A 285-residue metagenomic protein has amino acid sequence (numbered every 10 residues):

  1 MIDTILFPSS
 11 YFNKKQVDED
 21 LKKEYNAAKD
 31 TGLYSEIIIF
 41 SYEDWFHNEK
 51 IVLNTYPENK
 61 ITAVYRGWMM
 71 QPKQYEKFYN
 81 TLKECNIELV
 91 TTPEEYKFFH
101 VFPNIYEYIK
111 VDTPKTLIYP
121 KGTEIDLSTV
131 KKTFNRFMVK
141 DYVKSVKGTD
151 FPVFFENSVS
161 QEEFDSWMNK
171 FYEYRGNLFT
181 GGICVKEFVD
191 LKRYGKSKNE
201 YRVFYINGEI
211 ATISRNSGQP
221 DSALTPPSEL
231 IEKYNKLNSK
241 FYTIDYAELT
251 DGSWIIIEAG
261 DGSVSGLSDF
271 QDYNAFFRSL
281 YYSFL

Functional and structural regions predicted by a protein language model:
M1-E88: ATP-binding N-terminal substructure of ATP-dependent carboxylate-amine bond-forming enzymes
T4-K15, P57-E58, Y79-N199, T212-I213 (+2 more regions): Active-site nucleotide/adenylate-binding loops and adjacent lid/helix of ATP-dependent enzymes
K73, K196-Y201, F241-Y242: Short, surface-exposed coil-to-beta transition loops
F137, A211, Y242, I255-E258: Protein kinase-like catalytic core scaffold
I183-E187, S239-T250: A short glycine-rich, hydrophobically flanked beta-strand micro-motif that places a catalytic Asp/Glu for divalent metal
Y205-E209, T250-G252: Short acidic-glycine loop/turn motifs at beta-strand connectors
E209, I213-G218, A259-V264: Short beta->alpha transition motifs characteristic of CBS
K236-S239, E248-L285: C-terminal active-site "lid" helix and adjoining low-complexity regulatory extension at the edge of ATP-using catalytic
